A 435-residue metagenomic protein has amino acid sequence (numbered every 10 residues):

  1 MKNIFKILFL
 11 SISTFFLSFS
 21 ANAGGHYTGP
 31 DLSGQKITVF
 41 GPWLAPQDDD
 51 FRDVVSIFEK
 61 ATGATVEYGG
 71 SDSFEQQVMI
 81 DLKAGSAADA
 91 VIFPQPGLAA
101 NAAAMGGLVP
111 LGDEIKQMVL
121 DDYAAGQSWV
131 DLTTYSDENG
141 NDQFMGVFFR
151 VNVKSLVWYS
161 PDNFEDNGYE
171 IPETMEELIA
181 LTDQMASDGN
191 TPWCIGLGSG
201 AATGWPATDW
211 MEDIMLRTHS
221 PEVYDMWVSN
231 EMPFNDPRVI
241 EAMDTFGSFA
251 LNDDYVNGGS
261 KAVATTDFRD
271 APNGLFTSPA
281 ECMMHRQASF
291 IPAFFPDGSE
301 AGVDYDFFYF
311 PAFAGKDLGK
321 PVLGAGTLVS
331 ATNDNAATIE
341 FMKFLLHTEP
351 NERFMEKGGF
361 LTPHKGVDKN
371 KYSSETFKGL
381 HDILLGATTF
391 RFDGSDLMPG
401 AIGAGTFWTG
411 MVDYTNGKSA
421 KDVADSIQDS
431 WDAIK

Functional and structural regions predicted by a protein language model:
G24-D31, G97-S155, P206: Hinge/lid segment of periplasmic solute-binding proteins
P30-L32, K36, T65, E165 (+2 more regions): Conserved C-terminal helix/tail region of periplasmic/extracytoplasmic solute-binding proteins
S33-L44, A64-G69, A90, M145 (+1 more regions): Short, well-ordered beta-strand elements
V54-W129, D162-E173, G274, M283-M284: Extracytoplasmic "Venus flytrap"/periplasmic binding protein-like
S56, K60, K83, D142 (+2 more regions): Extracytoplasmic/periplasmic substrate-recognition and gating elements
W129, F308, M355-T406: Long, aromatic- and glycine/proline-rich binding clefts that accommodate carbohydrate-like moieties
S136-D137, N141-F149, S155, I179-M232: Extracytoplasmic/periplasmic solute-binding protein
T182-Q184, V228-V263: Glycine-centered hinge/linker elements that transmit conformational signals in sensory and ligand-binding systems
